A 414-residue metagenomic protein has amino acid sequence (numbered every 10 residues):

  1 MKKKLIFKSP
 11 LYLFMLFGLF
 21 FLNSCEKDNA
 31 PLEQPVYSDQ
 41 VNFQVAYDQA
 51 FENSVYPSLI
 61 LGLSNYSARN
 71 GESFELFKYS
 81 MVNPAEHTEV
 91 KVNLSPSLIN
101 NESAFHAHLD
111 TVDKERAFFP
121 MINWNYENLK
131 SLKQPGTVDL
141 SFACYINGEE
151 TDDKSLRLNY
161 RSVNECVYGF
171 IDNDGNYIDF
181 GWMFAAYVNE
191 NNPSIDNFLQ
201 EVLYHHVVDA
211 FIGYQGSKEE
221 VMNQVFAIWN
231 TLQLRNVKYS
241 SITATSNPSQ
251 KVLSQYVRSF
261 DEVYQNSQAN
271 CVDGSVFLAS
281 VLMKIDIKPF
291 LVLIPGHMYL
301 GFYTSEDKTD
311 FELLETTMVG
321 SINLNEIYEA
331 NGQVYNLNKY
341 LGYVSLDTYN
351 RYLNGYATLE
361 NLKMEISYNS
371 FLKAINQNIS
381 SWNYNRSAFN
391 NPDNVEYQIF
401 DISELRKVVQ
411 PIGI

Functional and structural regions predicted by a protein language model:
K2-Y12: Bacterial N-terminal signal peptides that target proteins for export
F20-S24: C-terminal motif of bacterial Sec signal peptides marking the signal peptidase cleavage site
E26-D28: Bacterial signal peptide processing site
A30-G169: Beta-strand-enriched, solvent-exposed domains that form extended recognition/catalytic surfaces
F170-M183, Y335: Charged, amphipathic alpha-helical linkers/stalks
F180-N266, K308: Secondary-structure boundary elements
K218, T243-Q268, F290, L372-K373 (+2 more regions): Intrinsically disordered, low-complexity regulatory regions in eukaryotic proteins
A269-N378, N383: Hydrophobic/aromatic-rich core segments of domains that either
